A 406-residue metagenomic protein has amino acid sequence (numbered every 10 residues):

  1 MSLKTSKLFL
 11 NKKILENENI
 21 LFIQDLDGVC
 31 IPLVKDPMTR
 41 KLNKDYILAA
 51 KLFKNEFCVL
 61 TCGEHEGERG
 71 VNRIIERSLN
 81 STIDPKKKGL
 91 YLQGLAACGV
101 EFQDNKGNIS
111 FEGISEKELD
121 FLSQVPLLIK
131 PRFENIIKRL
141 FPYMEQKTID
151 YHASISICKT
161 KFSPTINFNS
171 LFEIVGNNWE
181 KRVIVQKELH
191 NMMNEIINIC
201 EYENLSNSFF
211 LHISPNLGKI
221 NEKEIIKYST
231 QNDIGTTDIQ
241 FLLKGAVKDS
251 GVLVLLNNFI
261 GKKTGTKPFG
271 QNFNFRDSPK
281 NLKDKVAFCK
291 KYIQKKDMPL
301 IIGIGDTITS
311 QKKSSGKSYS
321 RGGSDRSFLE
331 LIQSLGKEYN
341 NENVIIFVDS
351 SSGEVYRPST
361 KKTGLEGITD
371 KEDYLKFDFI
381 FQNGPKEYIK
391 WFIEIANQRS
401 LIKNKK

Functional and structural regions predicted by a protein language model:
M1-L26, I31-M38, L42-D45, G67 (+2 more regions): Non-catalytic pre-domain segments flanking phosphatase-related domains
N17, F241-G245, D249-K406: Mg2+-dependent phosphoryl-transfer enzymes with acidic/Ser/Thr/Gly-rich catalytic loops
F22-V29, G94-G107, K159-L171, I234 (+2 more regions): Short loop/turn segments at strand-loop or loop-helix junctions that form parts of catalytic or ligand-binding pockets
V34-T39, R69-R73, G107-Q124, E173-V185 (+3 more regions): Short, flexible/disordered intra-domain loops and linkers
V34-V59, S123, A246-L253, G270-N274 (+1 more regions): Short, acidic loop-to-helix structural element flanking the phosphoryl-transfer center in phosphate-processing enzymes
K35-L42, G63-V71, V125, L243-V252 (+1 more regions): Phosphate/oxyanion-binding active-site loops and adjacent basic polyanion-contact surfaces
R40-F162: Active-site phosphate-binding/coordination module
I149-I301, D306-K312: Conserved acidic, metal-coordinating active-site core of Asp-based, Mg2+-dependent phosphoryl-transfer enzymes
